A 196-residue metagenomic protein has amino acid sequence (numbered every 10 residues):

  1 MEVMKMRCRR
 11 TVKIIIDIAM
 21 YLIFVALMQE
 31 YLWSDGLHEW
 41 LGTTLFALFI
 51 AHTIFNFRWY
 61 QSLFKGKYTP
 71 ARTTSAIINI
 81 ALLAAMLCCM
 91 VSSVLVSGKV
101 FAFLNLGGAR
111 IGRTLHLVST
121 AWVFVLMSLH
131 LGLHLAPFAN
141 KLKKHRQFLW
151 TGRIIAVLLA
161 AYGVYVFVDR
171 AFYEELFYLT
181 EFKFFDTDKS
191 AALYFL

Functional and structural regions predicted by a protein language model:
E2-L196: Membrane-embedded alpha-helical bundles that constitute the cytochrome b-like, heme-associated redox core of multi-pass
